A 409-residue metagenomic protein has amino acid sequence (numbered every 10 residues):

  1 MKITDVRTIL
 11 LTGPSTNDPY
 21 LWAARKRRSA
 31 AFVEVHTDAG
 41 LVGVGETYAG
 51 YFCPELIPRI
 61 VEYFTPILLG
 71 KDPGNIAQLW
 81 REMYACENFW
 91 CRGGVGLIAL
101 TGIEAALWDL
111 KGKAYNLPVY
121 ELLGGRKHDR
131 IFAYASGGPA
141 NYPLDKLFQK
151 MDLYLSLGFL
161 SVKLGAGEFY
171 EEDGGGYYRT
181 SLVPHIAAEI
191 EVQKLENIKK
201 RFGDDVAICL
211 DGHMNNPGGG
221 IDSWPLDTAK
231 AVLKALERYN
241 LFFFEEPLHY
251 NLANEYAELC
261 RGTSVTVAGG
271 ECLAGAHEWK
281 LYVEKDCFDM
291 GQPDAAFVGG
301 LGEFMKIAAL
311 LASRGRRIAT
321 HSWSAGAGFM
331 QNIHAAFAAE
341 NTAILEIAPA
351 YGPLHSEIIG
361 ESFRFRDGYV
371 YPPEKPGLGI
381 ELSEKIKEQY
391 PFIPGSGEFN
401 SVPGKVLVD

Functional and structural regions predicted by a protein language model:
I3, G40, F64, I103 (+7 more regions): Conserved, mostly hydrophobic/aromatic
T4, T8-L11, S15, R25 (+2 more regions): Flexible C-terminal active-site loop/helix
L21-K26, S156: Short Gly/Pro-enriched turn/cap motifs at secondary-structure boundaries
H36-A114: Metal- or metallocofactor-binding catalytic centers and their adjacent structured scaffolds across diverse enzyme
G43, A133-A135, L160-L164, I208-G212 (+5 more regions): Hydrophobic faces of well-ordered beta-strands that scaffold small-molecule active sites in alpha/beta enzyme cores
E62, N240, H249-G377: Shared catalytic-loop signature of beta/alpha-barrel
V95, L100, E104-Y142, L157-L160 (+1 more regions): Glycine-rich, aromatic-flanked loop segments that form ligand/cofactor-binding clefts across common enzyme folds
R130, G138-A257, G262-T263: Metal-dependent enolase-superfamily TIM-barrel catalytic cores that perform enediolate-based chemistry
